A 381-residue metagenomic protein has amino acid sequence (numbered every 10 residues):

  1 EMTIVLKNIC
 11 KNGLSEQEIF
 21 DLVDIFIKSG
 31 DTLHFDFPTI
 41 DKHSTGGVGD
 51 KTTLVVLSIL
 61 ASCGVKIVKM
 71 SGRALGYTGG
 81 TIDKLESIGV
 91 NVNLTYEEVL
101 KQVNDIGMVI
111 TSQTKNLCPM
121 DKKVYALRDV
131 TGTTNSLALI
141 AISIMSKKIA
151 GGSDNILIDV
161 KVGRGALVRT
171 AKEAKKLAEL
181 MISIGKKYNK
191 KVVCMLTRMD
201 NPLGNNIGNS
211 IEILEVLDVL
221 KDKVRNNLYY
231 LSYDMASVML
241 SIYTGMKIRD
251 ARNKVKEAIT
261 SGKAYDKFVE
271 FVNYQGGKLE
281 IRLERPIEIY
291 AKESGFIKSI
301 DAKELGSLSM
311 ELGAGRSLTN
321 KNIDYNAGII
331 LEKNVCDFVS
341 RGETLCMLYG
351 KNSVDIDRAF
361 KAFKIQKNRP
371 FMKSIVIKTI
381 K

Functional and structural regions predicted by a protein language model:
E1-G49, S62, S87, E270-F271 (+1 more regions): Acidic, glycine/proline-rich low-complexity segments that act as flexible tails and inter-domain linkers
K11, V55-V68, K147-G152, K187-Y188 (+1 more regions): Alpha-helix C-terminal capping segments
V23-S44, Y96-A126: Self-splicing inteins and homing endonuclease
L33-H34, T133-S136, K147-A150, D154-K381: Well-ordered secondary-structure scaffolds
P38-A61, V65-Y77: Glycine/serine-rich anion-binding loops at beta->alpha junctions that coordinate negatively charged ligand groups
D41, I67-S71, L94-T95, I110-Q113 (+2 more regions): General beta-strand structural signal in soluble alpha/beta enzymes
K84-V109, E179-G185, N189: A glycine-rich helix N-cap at a beta->alpha junction
N104-N155: Phosphate/diphosphate-binding glycine-rich loops and adjacent basic-rich segments that engage nucleotide
